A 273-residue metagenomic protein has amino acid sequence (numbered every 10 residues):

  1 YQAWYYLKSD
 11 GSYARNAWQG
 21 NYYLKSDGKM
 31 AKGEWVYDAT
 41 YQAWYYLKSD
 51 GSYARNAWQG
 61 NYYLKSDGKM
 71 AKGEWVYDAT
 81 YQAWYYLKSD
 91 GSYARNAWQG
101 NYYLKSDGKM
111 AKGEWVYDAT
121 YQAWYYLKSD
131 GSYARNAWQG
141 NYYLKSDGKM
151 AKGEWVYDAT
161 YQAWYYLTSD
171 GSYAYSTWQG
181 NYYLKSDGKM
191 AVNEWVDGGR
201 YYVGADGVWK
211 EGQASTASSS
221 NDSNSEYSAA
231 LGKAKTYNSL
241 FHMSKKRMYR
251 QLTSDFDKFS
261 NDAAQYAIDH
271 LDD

Functional and structural regions predicted by a protein language model:
Y1-S223, Y227-K233: Extracellular adhesion/carbohydrate-binding repeat motifs centered on closely spaced tryptophans
S218-D273: An alpha-helical, amphipathic repeat domain used for nucleic-acid recognition, typified by the mTERF helical solenoid
